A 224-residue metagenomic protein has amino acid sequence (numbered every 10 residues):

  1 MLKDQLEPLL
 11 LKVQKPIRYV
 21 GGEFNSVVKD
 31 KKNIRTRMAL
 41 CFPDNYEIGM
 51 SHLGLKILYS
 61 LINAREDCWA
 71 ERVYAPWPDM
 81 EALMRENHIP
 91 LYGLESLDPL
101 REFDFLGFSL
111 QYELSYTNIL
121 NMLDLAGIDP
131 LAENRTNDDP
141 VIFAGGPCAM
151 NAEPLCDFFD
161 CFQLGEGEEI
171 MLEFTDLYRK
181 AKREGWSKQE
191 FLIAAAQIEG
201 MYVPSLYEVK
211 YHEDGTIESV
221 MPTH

Functional and structural regions predicted by a protein language model:
M1-K15, R65: Helix-enriched interaction subdomains in cytosolic or periplasmic regions, typified by TIR/SEFIR signaling/NADase cores
L9-A39, Y46-E47, K210-H224: N-terminal [4Fe-4S]-dependent radical SAM core
N25-V28, L58-Y59, E95: Short secondary-structure capping/turn segments at boundaries of alpha-helices and beta-strands
K31-N33, N63-E66, A194-A196: A generic structural signal for short, non-catalytic loop/turn and secondary-structure boundary residues
T36-M38, D44, G49-R65, L110-S115 (+2 more regions): General detector of N-terminal leader/presequence modules that precede the first folded domain
M38, F42-P43, G49-L61, D67-M84 (+2 more regions): Low-complexity, highly charged intrinsically disordered N-terminal segments that act as targeting/localization
M50-D67, E168, E199-K210: Internal hydrophobic scaffold segments of catalytic domains
A75-P222: Glycine-rich beta-alpha loop elements in corrinoid/cobalamin-binding modules across cobalamin-dependent enzymes
